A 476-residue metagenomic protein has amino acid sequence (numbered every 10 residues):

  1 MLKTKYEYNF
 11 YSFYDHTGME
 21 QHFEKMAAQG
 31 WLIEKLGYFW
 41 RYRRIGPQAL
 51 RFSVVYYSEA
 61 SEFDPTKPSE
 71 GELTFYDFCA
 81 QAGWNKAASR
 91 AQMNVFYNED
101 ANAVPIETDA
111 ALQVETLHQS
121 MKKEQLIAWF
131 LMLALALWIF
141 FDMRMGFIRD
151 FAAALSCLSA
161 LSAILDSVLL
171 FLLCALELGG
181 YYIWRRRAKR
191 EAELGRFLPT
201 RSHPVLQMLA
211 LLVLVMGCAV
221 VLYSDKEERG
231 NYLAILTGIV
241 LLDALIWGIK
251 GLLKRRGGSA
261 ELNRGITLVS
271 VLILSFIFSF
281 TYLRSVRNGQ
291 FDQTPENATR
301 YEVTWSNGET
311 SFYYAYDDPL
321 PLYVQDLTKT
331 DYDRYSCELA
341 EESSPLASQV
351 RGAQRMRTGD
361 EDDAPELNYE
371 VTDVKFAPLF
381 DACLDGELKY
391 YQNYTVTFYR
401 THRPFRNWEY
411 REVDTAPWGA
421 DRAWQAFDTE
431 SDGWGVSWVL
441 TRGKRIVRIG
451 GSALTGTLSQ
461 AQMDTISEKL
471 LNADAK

Functional and structural regions predicted by a protein language model:
M1-I127, D142-A152: Membrane-protein extramembrane domains
Q48-Y56, S348-V396, R400: A short acidic-to-branched-hydrophobic micro-motif
T108, L176-R201, G248-L262: Cytoplasmic membrane-interface regions of multi-pass membrane proteins
S120-E191, R201-V220: Core alpha-helical transmembrane segments of integral membrane proteins
M216-I249: Membrane-embedded alpha-helical segments of integral membrane proteins
R256-Q290: Internal/C-terminal transmembrane anchor helices
Y282-N368, A377: Membrane-interface segments at or immediately adjacent to transmembrane helices that form the boundary between
N407-K476: A short, solvent-exposed beta-edge/loop patch
